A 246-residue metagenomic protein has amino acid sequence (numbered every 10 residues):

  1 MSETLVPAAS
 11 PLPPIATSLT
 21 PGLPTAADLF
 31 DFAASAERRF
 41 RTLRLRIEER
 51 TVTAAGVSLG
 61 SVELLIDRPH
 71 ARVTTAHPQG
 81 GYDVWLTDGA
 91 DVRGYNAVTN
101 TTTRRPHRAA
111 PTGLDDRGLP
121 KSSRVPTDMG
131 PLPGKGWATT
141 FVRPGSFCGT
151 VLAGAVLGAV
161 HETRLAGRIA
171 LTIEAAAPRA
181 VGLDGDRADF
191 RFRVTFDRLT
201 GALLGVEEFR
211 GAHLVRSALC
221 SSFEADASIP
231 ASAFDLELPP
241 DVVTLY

Functional and structural regions predicted by a protein language model:
M1-A71, T99, R104-A138, T150-R164 (+1 more regions): N-terminal leader/targeting segments and the immediate start of mature chains
R38-T42, E63-R72, L86-V92, V98 (+4 more regions): Short, solvent-exposed coil/turn segments at beta-strand boundaries
E49, T75-P78, Y95-V98, E207-G211: Beta-turn initiation residues at beta-strand->coil junctions
A55, Q79, T87-A90: Acidic/polar residues in short coil/turn loops that connect beta-strands within repeat-based beta-sheet scaffolds
S58-V62, D83-W85, T103, F190-F192 (+1 more regions): Short beta-strand segments
P78-G81, V151-A153, G158-V243: Gly/Pro-enriched, hydrophobic low-complexity segments that function as extracytoplasmic propeptides/linkers
V98-N100, R108, A175-A176, F209: Residue-level structural signal for beta-strand termini and adjacent loop
F141-V142: Amphipathic alpha-helical
